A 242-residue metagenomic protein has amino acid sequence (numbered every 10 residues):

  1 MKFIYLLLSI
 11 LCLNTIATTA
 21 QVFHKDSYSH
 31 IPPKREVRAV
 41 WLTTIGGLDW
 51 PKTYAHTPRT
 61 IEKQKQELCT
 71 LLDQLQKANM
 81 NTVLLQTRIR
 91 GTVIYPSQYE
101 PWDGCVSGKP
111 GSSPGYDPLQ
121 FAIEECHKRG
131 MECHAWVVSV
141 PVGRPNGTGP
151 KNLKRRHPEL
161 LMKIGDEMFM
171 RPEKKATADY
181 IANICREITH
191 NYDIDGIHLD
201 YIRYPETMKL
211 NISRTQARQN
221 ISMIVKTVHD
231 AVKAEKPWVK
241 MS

Functional and structural regions predicted by a protein language model:
M1-V22: Bacterial Sec-dependent N-terminal signal peptides
R35-V37, T43-Q66, E124, H134-N191: Active-site-adjacent "subsite" loops/lids of carbohydrate-active enzymes
T57-A78, C105-R129, Q219-M223: Aromatic- and glycine-enriched glycan-recognition loops and surfaces that form the carbohydrate-binding subsites
Q66-T92, N191-I194: Catalytic domains of carbohydrate-active enzymes, especially glycoside hydrolases
A78-P114: Aromatic-lined carbohydrate-binding/catalytic grooves of carbohydrate-active enzymes
V93-G108, P141-G165, I202, T207-Q216: Aromatic- and acidic-residue-enriched segments that line the glycan-binding/catalytic groove of carbohydrate-active
N183-R186, H190-S242: Active-site neighborhood of glycoside hydrolase catalytic domains
